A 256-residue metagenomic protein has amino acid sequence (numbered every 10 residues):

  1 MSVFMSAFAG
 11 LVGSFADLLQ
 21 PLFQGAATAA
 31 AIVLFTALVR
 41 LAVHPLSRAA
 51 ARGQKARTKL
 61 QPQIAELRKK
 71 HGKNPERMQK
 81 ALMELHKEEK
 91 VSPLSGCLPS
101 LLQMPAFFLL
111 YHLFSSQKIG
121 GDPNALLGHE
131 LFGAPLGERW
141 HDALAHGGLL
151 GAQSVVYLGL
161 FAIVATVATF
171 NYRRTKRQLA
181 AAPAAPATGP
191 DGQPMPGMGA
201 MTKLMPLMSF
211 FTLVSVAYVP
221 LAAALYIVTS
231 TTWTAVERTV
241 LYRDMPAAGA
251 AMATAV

Functional and structural regions predicted by a protein language model:
M1-V256: Helix-loop-helix
